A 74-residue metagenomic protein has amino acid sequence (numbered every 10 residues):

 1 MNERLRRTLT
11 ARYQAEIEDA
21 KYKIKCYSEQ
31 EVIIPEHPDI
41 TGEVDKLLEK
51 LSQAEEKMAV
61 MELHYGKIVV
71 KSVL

Functional and structural regions predicted by a protein language model:
M1-L74: Extended, charge-rich alpha-helical interface modules
